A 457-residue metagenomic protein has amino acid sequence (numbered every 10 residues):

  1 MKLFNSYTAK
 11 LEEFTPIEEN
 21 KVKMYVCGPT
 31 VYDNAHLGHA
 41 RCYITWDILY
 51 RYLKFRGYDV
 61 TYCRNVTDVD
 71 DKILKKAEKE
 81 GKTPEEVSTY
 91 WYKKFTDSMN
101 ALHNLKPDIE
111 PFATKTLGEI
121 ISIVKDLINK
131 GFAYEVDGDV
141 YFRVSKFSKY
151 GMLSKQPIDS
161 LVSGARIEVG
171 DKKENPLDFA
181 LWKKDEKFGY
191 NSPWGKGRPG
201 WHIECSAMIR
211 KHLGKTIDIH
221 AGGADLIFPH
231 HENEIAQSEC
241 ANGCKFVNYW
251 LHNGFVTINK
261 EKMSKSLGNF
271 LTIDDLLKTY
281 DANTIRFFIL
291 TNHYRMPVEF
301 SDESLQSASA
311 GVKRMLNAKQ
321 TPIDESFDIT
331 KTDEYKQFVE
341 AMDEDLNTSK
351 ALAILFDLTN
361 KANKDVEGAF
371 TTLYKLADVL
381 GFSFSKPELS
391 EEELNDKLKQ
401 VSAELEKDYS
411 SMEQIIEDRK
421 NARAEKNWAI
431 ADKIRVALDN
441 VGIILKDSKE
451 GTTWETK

Functional and structural regions predicted by a protein language model:
M1-Y32, Y43, D47, D97 (+2 more regions): Alpha-helical recognition segments enriched in aromatics with Gly/Pro capping that present substrate-recognition
T8-E13, I17-L105, L445, E450-W454: N-terminal, positively charged nucleic-acid-binding surface of large information/translation enzymes
H39, W46, Y92, I120 (+5 more regions): Generic non-transmembrane alpha-helix signal with a bias for helix starts/N-cap capping motifs
P107-K115: Phosphate-binding beta-loop-alpha motif at adenosine-nucleotide cofactor sites
K262-S264, G268-K457: Structural preference for alpha-helix termini/caps and helix-kink/transition segments
